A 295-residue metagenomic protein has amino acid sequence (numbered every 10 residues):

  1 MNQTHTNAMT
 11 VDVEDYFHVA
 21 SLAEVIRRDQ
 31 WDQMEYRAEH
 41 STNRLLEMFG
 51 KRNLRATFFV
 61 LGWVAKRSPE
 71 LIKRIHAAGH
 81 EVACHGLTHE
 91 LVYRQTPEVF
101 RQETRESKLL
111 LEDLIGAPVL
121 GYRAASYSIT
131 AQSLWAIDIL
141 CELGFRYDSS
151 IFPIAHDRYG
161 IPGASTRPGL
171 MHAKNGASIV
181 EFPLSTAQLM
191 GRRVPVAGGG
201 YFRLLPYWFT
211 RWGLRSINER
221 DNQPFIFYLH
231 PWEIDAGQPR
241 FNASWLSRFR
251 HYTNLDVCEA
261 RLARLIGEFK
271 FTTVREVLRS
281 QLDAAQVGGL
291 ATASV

Functional and structural regions predicted by a protein language model:
N2-E81: Active-site beta->alpha N-cap acidic-glycine motif
T10-V13, A83, R123, Y228: Generic enzyme active-site microenvironment
R28-Y36, F59-L61, T88-F100, A124-S128 (+2 more regions): The substrate-binding groove and active-site-proximal loops of carbohydrate-active enzymes, especially glycoside
T42-L46, P69-K73, R101-K108, I137 (+2 more regions): Generic structural signal for well-ordered alpha-helices, preferentially at hydrophobic/aromatic core positions
L45-L54, L110-A117, E219-D221, R261-T272: A structural motif corresponding to the C-terminal end of an alpha-helix and its immediate exit/capping segment
R52-S133, F145, S150-D157, A177-S178 (+1 more regions): Metal-dependent polysaccharide deacetylase catalytic core of the NodB/CE4 family, i.e., the active-site-bearing domain
D113, A117-L120, A124-F227: Active-site-adjacent pocket scaffolds in enzyme catalytic domains
L204-V295: C-terminal domain-boundary segment and adjacent tail
